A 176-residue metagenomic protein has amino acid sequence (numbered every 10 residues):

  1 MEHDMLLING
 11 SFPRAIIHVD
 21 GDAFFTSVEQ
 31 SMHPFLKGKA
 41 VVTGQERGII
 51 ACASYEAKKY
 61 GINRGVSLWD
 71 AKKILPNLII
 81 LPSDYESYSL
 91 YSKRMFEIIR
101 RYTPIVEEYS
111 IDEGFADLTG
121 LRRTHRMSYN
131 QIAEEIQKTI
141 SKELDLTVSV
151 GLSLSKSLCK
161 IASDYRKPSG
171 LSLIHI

Functional and structural regions predicted by a protein language model:
M1-I174: Gly/Gly-Pro- and Ser/Thr-rich, intrinsically disordered tail segments characteristic of DNA damage-repair and tolerance
